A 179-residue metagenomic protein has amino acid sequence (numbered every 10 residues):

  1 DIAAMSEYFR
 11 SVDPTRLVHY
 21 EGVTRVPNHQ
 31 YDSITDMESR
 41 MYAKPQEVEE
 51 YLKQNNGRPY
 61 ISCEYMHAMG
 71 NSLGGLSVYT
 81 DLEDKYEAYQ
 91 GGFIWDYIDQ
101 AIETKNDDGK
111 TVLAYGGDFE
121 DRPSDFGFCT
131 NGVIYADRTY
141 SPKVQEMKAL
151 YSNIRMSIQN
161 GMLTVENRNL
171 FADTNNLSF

Functional and structural regions predicted by a protein language model:
D1-G161, N169-N175: Extended substrate-binding grooves/exosites of carbohydrate-active enzymes
